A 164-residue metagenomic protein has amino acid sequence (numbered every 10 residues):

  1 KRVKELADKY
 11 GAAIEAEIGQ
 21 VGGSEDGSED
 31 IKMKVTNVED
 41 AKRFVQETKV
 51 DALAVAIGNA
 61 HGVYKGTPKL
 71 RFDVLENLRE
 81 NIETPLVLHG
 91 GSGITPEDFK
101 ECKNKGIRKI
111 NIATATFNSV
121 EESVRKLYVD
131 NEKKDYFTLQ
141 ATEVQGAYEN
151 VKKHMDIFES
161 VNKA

Functional and structural regions predicted by a protein language model:
K1-I82, P96-I107, I112, N118 (+2 more regions): Alpha/beta enzyme core
K32, H89-G90, Q145: Residue-level marker of alpha-helix boundaries and capping positions
P85-P96: Glycine-rich beta-to-alpha transition loops that act as phosphate-gripper elements at the mouths of alpha/beta enzyme
K126-A164: N-terminal charge/polar-biased segments
